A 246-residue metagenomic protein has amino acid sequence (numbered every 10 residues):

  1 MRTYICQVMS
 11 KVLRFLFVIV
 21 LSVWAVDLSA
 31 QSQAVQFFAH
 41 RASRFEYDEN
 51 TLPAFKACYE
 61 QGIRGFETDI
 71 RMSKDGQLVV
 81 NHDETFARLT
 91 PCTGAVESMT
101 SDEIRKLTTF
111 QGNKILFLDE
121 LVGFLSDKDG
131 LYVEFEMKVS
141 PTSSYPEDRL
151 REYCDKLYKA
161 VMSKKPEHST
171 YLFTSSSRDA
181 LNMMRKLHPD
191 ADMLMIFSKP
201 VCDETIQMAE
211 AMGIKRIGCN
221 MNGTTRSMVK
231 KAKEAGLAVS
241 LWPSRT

Functional and structural regions predicted by a protein language model:
M1-R2, W24: Short intrinsically disordered, low-complexity coil segments enriched in acidic
R2-L16: Bacterial N-terminal signal peptides that target proteins for export
R14-W24: Bacterial N-terminal signal peptides
S29-T246: Phosphate-group recognition and catalysis centered on beta-loop-alpha active-site segments
